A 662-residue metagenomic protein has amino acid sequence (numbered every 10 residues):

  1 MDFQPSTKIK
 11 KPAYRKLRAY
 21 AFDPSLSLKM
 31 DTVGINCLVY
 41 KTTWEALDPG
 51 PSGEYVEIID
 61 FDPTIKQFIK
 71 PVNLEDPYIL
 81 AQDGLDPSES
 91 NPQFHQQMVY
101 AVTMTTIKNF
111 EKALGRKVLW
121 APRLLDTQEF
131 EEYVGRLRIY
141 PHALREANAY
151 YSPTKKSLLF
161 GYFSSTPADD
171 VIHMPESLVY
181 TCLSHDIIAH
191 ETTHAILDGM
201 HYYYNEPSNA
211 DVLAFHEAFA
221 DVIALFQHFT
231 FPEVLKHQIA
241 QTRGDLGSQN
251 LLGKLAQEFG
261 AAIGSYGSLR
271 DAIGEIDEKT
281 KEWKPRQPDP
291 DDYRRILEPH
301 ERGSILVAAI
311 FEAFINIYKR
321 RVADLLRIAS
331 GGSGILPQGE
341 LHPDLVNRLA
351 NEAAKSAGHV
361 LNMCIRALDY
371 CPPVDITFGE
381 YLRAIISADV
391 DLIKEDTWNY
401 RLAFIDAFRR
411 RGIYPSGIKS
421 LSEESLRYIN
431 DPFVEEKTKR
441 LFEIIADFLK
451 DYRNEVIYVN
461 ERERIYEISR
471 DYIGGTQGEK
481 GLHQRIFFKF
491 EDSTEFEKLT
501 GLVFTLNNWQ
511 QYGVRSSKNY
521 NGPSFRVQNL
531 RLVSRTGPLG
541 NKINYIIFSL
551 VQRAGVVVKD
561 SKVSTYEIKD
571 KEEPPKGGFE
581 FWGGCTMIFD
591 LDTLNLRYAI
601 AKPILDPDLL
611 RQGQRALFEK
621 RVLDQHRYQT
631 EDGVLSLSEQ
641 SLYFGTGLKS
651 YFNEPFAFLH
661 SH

Functional and structural regions predicted by a protein language model:
M1-M104, K108-K112, W120-R123, E132 (+7 more regions): Acidic/polar low-complexity interaction segments
A19-P24, K41-W44, D60, P141 (+5 more regions): Surface-exposed beta-strand edges and flanking loops
T103, I107-A121, D126-A189, L197-E580 (+3 more regions): Zinc-dependent metallohydrolase catalytic domains
D560-D608: A short, surface-exposed beta-strand/turn
